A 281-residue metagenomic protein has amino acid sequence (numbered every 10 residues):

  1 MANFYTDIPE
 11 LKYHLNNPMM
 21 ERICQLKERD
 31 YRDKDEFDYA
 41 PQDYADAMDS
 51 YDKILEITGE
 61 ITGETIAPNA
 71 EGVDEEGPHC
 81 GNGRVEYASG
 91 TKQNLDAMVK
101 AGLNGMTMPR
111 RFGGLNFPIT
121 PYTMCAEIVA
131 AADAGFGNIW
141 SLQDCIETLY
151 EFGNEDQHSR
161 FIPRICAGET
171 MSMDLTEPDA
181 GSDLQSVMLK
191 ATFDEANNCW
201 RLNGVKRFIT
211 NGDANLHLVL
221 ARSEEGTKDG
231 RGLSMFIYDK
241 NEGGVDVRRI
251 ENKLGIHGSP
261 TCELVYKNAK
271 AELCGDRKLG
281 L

Functional and structural regions predicted by a protein language model:
M1-G81, V85: Extended, charge-enriched "interface" segments that sit outside catalytic cores
G59, G90-P163, A167, T210-G212: Internal helix-loop-helix
S141-L142, G153-L189, F193, N198: Internal maturation/activation junctions in enzymes
F161, V187, V205-K206, R248-N252: Short beta-alpha junctions and helix-cap segments that line functional grooves
D179-S182, F208-N211, T227, K253-P260: Short Gly/Pro-enriched turn/cap motifs at secondary-structure boundaries
C199, N203-V245: A short core secondary-structure module
N241-G244, R248, E263-L281: A glycine-rich, basic-preceded beta-loop-alpha segment at the flavin cofactor/substrate interface of flavin-utilizing
